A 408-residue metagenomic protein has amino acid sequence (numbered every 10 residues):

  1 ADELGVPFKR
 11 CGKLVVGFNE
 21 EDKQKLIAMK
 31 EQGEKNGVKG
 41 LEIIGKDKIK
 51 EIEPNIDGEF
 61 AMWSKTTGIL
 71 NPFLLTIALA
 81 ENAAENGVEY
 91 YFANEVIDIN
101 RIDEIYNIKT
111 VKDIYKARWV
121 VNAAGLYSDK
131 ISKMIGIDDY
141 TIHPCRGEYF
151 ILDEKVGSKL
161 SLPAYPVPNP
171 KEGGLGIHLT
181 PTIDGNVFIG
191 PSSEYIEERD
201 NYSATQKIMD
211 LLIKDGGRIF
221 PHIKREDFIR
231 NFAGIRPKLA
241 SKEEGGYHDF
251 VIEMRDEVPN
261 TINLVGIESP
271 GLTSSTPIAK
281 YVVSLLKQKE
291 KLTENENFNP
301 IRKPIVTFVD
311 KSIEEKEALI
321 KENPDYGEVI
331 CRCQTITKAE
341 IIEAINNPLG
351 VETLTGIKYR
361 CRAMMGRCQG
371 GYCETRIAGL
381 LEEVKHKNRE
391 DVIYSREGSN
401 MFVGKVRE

Functional and structural regions predicted by a protein language model:
A1-K48, I52, G58, G174-I177: Dinucleotide-binding Rossmann-like beta1-alpha1 core, especially the glycine-rich loop that anchors the ADP
V16-K25, W63-E81, Y91, Y202-K207 (+2 more regions): Short beta-strand to alpha-helix junction loop
W63-W119: Helical element adjacent to the flavin cofactor pocket in flavoenzyme catalytic cores
P72, A78, G174, I183-D184 (+5 more regions): C-terminal catalytic lobe of FAD-dependent flavoproteins
I99-E104, I108-G190, E194-S203, K214 (+2 more regions): Flavin-dependent oxidoreductases
G327-I341, C361-G379: Local cysteine-cluster metal-coordination motifs and their immediate loop/turn environment, predominantly Fe-S cluster
K387-E408: Low-complexity, small/polar and acidic-rich linker and loop segments
